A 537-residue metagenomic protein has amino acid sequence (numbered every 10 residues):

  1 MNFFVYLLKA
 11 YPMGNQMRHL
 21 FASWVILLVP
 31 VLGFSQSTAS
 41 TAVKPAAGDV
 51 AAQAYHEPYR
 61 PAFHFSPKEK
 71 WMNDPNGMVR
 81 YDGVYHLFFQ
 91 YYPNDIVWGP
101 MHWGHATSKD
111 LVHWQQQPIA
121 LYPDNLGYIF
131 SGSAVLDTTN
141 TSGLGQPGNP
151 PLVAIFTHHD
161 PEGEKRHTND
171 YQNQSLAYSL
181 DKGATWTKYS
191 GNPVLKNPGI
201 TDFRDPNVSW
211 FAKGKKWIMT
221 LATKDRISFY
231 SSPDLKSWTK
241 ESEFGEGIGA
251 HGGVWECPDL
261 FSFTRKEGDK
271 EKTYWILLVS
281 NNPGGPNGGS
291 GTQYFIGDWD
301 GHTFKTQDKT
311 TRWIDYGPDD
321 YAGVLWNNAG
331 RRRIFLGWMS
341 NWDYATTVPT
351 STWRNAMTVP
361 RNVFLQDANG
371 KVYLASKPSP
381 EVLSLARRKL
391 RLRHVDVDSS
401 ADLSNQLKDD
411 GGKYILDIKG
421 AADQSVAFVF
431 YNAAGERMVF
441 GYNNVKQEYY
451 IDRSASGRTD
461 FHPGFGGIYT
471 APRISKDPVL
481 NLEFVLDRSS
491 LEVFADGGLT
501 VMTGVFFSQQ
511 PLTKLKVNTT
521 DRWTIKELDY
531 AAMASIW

Functional and structural regions predicted by a protein language model:
M1-A42: Bacterial Sec-dependent N-terminal signal peptides
Y6, Q36, G132, Y414-I418: Generic low-polarity alpha-helical segments
Y6, Y11, F21, N94 (+1 more regions): Compositionally biased, low-complexity linear motifs
P12, V31, A46, P75 (+5 more regions): Intrinsically disordered, low-complexity segments enriched in small/polar residues
Q36-P206, W210-E256, T264-D315, M339-R393 (+2 more regions): Beta-rich carbohydrate-recognition and catalytic domains
K270, D298-W537: Beta-rich accessory regions
